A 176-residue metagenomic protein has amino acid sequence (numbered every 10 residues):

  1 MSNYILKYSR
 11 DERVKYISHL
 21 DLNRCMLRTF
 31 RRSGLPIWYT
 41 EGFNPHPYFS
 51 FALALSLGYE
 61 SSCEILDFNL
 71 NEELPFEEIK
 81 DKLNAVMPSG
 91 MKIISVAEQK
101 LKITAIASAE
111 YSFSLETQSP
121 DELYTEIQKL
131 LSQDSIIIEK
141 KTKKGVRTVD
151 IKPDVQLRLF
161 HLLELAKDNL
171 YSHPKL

Functional and structural regions predicted by a protein language model:
N3, E12, I17-I65: Glycine/small-residue-rich interface belts in oligomeric ring/scaffold proteins and their assembly partners
N3-Y8, Y111-L115: Active-site-flanking beta-strand signature of metal-NTP-handling nucleotidyl enzymes and homologous cyclase-like
Y8-R10, L70: Short glycine-centered, acidic/aromatic-flanked micro-motifs in structured strand/loop junctions that mark active-site
I37, Y48-L176: Structured-RNA-binding interfaces characteristic of tRNA pseudouridine synthases
